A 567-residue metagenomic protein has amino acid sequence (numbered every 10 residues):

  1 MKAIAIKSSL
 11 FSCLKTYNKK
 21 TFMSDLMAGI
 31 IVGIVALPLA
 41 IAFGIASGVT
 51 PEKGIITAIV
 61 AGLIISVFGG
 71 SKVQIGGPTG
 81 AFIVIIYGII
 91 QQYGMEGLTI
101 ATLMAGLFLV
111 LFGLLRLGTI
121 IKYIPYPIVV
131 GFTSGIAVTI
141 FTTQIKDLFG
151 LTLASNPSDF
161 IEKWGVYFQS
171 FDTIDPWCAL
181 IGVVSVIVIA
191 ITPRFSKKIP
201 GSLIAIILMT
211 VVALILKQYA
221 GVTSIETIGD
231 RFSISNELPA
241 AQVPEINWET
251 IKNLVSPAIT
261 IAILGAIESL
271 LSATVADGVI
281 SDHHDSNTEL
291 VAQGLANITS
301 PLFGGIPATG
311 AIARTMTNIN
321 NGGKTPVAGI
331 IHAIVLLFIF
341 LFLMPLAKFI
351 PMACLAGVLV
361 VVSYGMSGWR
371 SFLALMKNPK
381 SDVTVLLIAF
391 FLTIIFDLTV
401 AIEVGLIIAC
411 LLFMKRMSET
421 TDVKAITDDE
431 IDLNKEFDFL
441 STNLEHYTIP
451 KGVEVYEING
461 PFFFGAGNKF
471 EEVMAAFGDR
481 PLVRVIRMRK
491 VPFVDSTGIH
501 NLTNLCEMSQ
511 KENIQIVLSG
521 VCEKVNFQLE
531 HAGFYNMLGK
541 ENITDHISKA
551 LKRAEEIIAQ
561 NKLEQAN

Functional and structural regions predicted by a protein language model:
M1-T427, I431-D432: Transmembrane helical cores of multi-pass ion-transport proteins
A28, V186, A190, N468 (+3 more regions): Short, contiguous clusters of charged residues that form electrostatic/catalytic patches at enzyme active sites, used
G76, G131, R487, L518-S519 (+1 more regions): Active-site-adjacent beta-strand anchor residues
Q144, A190, R194, V473-A476 (+2 more regions): Solvent-exposed, charged/polar functional surfaces in cytosolic regulatory/catalytic domains
I334, V525-N526, D545: Short secondary-structure capping/turn micro-motifs that flank functional sites
G365-M537, E555-L563, N567: The feature marks cytosolic C-terminal regulatory regions of anion transporters and related permeases
M537-R553: Short acidic-hydrophobic, aromatic-tinged amphipathic segments that line or gate anion-handling sites
